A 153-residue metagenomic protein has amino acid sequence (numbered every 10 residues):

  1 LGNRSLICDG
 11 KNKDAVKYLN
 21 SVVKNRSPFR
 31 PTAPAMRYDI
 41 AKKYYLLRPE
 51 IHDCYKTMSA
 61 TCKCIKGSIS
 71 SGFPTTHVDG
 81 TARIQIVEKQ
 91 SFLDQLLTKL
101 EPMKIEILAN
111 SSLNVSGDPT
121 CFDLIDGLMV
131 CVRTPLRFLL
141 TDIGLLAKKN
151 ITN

Functional and structural regions predicted by a protein language model:
L1-N153: Flexible beta->alpha loop and helix N-cap segments adjacent to enzyme active/binding sites
